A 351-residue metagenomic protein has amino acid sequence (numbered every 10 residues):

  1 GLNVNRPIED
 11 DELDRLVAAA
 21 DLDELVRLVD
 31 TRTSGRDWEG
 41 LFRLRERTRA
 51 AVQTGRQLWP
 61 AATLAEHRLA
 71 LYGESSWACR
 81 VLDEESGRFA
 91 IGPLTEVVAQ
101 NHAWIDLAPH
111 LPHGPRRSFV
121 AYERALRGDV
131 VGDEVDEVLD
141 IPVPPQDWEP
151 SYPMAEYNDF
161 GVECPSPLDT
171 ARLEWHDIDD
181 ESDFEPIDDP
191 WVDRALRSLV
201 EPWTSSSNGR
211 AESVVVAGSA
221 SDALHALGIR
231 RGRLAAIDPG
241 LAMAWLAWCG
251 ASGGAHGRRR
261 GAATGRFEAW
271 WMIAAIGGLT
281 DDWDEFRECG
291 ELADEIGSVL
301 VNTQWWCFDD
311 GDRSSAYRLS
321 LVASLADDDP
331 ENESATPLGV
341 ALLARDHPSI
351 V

Functional and structural regions predicted by a protein language model:
G1-R68: Charged, amphipathic alpha-helical stretches
N3-N5, N101, N158, N208 (+2 more regions): Detector for Asparagine
D14, V26, D30, D193 (+7 more regions): Generic detector of well-ordered alpha-helical segments enriched in charged/polar residues, highlighting helical
V52, A62-G265: Extended, low-hydrophobicity segments enriched in charged/polar residues
I229-V351: C-terminal, beta-strand-rich globular interaction domains
